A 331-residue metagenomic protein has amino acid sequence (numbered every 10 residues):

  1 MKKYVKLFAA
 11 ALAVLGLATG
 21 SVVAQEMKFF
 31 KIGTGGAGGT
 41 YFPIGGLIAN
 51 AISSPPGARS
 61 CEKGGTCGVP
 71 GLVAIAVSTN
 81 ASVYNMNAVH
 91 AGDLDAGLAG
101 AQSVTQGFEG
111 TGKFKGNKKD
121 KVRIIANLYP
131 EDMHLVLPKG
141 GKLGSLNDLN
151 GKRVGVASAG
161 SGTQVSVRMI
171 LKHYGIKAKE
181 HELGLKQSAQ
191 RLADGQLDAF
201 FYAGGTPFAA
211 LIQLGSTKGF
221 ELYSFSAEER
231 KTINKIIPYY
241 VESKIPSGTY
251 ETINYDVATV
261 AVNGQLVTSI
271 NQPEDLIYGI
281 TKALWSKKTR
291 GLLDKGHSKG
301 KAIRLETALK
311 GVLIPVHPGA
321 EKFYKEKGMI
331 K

Functional and structural regions predicted by a protein language model:
M1-A9: Bacterial N-terminal signal peptides that target proteins for export
A9-A18: Bacterial N-terminal signal peptides
A18-A24: Sec/Tat signal peptide C-region and signal peptidase I cleavage site
F29-G64, E131-D194, R290, K310 (+2 more regions): Bilobed "Venus flytrap"/periplasmic-binding protein-like clamshell domains and structurally analogous long
P43, L47, P56-V89, I253-N254: Extracytoplasmic small-molecule ligand-binding "clamshell" domains of the periplasmic binding protein/Venus flytrap
L94-Y129, G205-F208: Acidic, polar ligand-binding/catalytic clefts
A101-S103, T111-K113, G141, K177-Q272: Pocket-lining segment of extracytoplasmic ligand-binding domains
Q187, G204-T217, L222, D275-K331: An extracytoplasmic/periplasmic, membrane-proximal ligand-sensing/linker region
